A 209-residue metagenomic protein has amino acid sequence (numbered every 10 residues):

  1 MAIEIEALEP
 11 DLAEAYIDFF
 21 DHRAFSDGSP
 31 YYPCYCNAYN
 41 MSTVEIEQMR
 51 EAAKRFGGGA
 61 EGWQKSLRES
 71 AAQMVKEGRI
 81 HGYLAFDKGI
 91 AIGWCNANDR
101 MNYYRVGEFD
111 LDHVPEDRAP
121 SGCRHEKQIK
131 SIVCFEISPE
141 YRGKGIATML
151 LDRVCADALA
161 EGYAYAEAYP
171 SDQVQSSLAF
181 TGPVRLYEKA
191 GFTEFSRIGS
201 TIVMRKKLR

Functional and structural regions predicted by a protein language model:
M1-K54: Conserved N-terminal entry element of GNAT/NAT acetyltransferase domains
H22-Y35, C95-E108, A156-A158: Short, solvent-exposed beta-strand-terminating loops
A38-N40, E108-V114, P170-P183: Short, flexible, glycine-rich and Lys/Arg-enriched loop motifs at helix boundaries that contact anionic partners
E47-R50, R55-Y83, M101-V106, S131: A short helix-loop-beta-strand connector motif used in the catalytic cores of GNAT acetyltransferases and, in some
Q73-E77, F86, I90-C134, R142 (+1 more regions): Conserved acyl-donor/pantetheine-binding loop and adjacent beta-alpha core of acyl/acetyltransferases and related
E116, I132-I137, G143-L159: Conserved acetyl-CoA-binding loop-helix of GNAT-fold acetyltransferases
I129-I132, A158-S177: Conserved GNAT acetyl-CoA-binding A-motif
A179-A190, F195-R209: C-terminal "cap" of GNAT-fold acetyltransferases
